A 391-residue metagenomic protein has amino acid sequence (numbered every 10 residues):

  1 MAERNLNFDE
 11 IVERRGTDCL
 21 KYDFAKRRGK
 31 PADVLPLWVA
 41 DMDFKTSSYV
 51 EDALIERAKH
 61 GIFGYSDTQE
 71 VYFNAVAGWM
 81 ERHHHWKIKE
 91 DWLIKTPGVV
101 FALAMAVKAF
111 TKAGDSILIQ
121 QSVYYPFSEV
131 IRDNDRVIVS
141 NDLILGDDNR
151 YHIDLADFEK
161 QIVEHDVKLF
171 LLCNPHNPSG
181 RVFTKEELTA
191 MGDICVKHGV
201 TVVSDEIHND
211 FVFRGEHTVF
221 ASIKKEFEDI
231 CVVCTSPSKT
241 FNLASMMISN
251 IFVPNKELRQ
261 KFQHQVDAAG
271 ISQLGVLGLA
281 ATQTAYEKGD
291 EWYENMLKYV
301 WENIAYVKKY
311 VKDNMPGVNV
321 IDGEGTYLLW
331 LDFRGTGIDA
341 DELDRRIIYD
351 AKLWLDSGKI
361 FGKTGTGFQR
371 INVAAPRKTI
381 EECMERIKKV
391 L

Functional and structural regions predicted by a protein language model:
A2-G98, M105: N-terminal small-domain helix-loop-helix segment of the aminotransferase-like
D52, K225, D229-W301, K309 (+1 more regions): Conserved core segment of the aminotransferase class I/II
F63-D193, D210-F211, H217-E226, V232: Conserved core of the PLP fold type I
I119, S140, S204, L355-S357: Hydrophobic residues in well-ordered beta-strands that form the structural core
Q283, Y299-K308, V320-F333, G365: Conserved glycine-rich beta-strand-loop-beta hairpin in the small C-terminal domain of fold type I
G337, R346-L355, F361-L391: PLP-dependent enzyme catalytic core of the Aspartate aminotransferase-like
